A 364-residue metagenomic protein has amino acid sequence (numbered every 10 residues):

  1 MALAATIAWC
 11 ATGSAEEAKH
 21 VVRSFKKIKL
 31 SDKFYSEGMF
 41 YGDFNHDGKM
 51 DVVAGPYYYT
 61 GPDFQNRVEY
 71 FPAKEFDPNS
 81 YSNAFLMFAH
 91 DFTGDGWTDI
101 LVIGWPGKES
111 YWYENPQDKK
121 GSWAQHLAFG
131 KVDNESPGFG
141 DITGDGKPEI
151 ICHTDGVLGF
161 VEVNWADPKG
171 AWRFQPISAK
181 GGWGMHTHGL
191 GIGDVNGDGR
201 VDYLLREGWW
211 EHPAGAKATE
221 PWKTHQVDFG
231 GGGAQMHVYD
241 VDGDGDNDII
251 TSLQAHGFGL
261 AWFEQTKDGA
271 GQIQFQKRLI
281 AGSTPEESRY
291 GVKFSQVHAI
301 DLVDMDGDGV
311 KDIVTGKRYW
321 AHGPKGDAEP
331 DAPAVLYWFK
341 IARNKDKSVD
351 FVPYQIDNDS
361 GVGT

Functional and structural regions predicted by a protein language model:
M1-W9: Bacterial N-terminal signal peptides
C10-T364: Beta-propeller-forming repeat regions
